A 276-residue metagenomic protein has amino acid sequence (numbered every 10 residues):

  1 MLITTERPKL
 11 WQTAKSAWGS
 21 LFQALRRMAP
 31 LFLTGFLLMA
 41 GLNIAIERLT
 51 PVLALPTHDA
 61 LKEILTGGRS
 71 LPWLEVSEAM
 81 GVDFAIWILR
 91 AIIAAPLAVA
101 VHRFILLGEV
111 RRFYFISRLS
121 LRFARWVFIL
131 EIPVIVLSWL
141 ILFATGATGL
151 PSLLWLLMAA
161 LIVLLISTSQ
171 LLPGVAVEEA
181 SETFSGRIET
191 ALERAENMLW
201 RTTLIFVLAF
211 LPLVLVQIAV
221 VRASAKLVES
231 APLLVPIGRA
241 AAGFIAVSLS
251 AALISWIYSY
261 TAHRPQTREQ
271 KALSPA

Functional and structural regions predicted by a protein language model:
M1-K9, R264-A276: Low-complexity, intrinsically disordered extramembrane tails and loops of integral membrane proteins
M1-L55, M158-A231, V235, R239 (+1 more regions): Nonpolar helix-loop interface/hinge motif
R27-L106, L130-I135, V247-S250, S255: Short, small/hydrophobic-residue-rich motifs at membrane-helix boundaries and re-entrant hairpins of integral membrane
S77-E109, F143-E182, P232-P265: Selective recognition of hydrophobic, aromatic-rich stretches within alpha-helical transmembrane segments of polytopic
H102-R122, R268-A276: Cytoplasmic juxtamembrane regions at transmembrane-helix boundaries
S117-P133: Transmembrane alpha-helical segments of multi-pass membrane proteins
E131-G149, A209-K226: Alpha-helical transmembrane segments and their membrane-interface junctions in multi-pass membrane proteins
